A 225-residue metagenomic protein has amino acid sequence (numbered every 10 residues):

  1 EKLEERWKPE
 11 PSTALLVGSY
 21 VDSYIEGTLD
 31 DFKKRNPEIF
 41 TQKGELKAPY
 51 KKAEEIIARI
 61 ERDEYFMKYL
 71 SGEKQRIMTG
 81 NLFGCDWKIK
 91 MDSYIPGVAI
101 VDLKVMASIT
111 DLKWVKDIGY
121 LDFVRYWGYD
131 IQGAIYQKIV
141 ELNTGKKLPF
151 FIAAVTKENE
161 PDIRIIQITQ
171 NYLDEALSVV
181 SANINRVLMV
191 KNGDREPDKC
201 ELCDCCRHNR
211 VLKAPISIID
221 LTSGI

Functional and structural regions predicted by a protein language model:
E1-K90, E201-D204: Metal-dependent nuclease catalytic cores that hydrolyze phosphodiester bonds in DNA/RNA, characterized by
W7-E10, Q42-E45, K113-W127, T169-N171: Short histidine-centered catalytic/ligand-binding loop motif
S19, S23-G27, A99, A134-K138 (+1 more regions): Residue-level signal for well-ordered alpha-helical scaffold segments within enzymatic catalytic domains
I25-L29, V105-S108, E141-G145, L188: Hydrophobic/aromatic-lined pockets within catalytic cores
Y65-L70, I95-D102, V140-L148: Secondary-structure boundary elements
M78-D130: Non-catalytic protein-protein interaction segments used by genome-maintenance enzymes to assemble and couple activities
F123-D130, I135-I225: Metal-dependent nuclease catalytic regions and adjoining charged, substrate-binding loops involved in nucleic-acid end
